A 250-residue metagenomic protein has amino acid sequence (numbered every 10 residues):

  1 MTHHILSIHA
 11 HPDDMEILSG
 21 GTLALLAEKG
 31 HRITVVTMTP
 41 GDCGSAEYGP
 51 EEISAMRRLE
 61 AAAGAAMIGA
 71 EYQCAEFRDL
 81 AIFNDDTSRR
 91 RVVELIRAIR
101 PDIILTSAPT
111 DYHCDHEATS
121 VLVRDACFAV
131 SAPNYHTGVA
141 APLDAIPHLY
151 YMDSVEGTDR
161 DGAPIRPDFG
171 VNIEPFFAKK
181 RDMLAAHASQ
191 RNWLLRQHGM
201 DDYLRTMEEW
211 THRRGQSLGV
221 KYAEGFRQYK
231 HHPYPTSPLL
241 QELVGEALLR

Functional and structural regions predicted by a protein language model:
M1-I99, A129, R227, L239-G245: Active-site rim/loop-helix segments in enzyme catalytic domains that contact anionic ligands
T2-L6, D85-R250: Metal-dependent de-N-acetylase/amidase catalytic core
